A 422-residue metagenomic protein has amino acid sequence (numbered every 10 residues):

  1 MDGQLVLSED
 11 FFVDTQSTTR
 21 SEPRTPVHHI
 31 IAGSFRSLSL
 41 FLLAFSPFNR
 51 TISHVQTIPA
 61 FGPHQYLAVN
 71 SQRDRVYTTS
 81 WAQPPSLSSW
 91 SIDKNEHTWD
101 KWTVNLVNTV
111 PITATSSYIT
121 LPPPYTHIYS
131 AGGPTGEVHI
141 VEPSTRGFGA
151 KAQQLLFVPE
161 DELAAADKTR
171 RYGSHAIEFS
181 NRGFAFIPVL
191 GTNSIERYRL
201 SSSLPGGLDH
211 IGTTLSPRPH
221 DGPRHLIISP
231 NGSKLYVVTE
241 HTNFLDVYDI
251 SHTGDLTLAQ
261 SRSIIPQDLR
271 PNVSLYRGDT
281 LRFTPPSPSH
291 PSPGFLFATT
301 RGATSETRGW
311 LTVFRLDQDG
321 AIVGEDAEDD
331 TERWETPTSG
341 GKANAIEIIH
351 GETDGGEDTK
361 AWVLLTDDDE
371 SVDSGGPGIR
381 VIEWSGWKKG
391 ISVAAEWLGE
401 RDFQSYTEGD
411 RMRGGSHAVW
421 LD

Functional and structural regions predicted by a protein language model:
P26-H28, Q72-D74, P124-T126, R182-G183 (+4 more regions): Short coil/turn segments that connect the beta-strands within blades of beta-propeller domains
A32-R36, T78-A82, S130-G133, I187-L190 (+4 more regions): Conserved beta-strand positions in repeat-built beta-propeller and related beta-rich domains
R36-F41, A60-Q65, T113-S116, T169-R170 (+5 more regions): Repeat-based blade/solenoid architectures
L42-R50, S89-K101, H139-K151, Y198-G207 (+3 more regions): Short loop/turn segments immediately following beta-strands, especially the blade-tip and inter-blade linker loops
S53-P59, N105-V110, Q153-K168, D209-S216 (+3 more regions): A short beta-strand motif characteristic of beta-propeller blades
A68, T120-L121, E178, I227 (+3 more regions): Conserved beta-strand position repeated across blades of beta-propeller domains
D100-S180: Asp-box/WD-like beta-propeller blade repeats and closely related beta-sheet repeat scaffolds
Y276-P377: Loop/turn-rich, solvent-exposed surfaces of beta-rich toroidal or solenoidal domains
